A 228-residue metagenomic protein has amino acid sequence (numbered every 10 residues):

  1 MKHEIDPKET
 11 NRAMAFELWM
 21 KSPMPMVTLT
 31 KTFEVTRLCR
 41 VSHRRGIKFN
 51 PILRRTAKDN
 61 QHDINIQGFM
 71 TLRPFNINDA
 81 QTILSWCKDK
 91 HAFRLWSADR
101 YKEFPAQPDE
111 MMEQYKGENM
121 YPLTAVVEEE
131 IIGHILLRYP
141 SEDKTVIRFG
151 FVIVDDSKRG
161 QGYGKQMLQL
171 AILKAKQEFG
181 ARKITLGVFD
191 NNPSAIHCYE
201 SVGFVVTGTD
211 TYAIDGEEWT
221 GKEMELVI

Functional and structural regions predicted by a protein language model:
E4-E9, A13-L18, P23-L29, F33-V35 (+1 more regions): Short amphipathic, helix-prone segments within low-complexity/disordered or flexible regions
F49-N78: Conserved N-terminal entry element of GNAT/NAT acetyltransferase domains
I66, P74-A80, S85-R159, L168-L170 (+3 more regions): Acetyl-CoA-dependent GNAT
F151, D155-Q169, F189-H197, S201: Conserved glycine-rich acetyl-CoA-binding loop
R182-T185, F189-I196, S201-V202, T211-I228: C-terminal "cap" of GNAT-fold acetyltransferases
V206-G208: A secondary-structure capping/hinge motif
